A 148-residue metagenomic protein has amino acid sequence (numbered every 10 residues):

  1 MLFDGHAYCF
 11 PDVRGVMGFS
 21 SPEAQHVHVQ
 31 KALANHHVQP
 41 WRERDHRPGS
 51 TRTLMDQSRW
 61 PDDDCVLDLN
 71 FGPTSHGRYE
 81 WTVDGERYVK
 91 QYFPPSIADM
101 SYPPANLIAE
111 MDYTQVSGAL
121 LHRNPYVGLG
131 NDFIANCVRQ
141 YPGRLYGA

Functional and structural regions predicted by a protein language model:
M1-A148: Helix-coil boundary/capping segments in enzymes
